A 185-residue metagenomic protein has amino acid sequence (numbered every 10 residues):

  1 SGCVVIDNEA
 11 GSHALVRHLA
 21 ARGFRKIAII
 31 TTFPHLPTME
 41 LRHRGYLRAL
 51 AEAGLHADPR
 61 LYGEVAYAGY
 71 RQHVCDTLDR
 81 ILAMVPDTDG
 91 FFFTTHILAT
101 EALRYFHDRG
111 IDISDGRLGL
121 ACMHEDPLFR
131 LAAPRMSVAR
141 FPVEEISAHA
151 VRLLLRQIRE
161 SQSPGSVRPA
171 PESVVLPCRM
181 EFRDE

Functional and structural regions predicted by a protein language model:
C3-A14, I30-T77, F92-E101, C122-D126 (+2 more regions): Hinge/beta->alpha junction and helix N-cap segments in small-molecule ligand-binding domains
F24-K26, D89: Short acidic/polar active-site loop segments enriched in Thr and Asp
K26-I27, A57-L61, D112-G119: Short acidic capping loops at alpha-helix termini that bridge into adjacent secondary structure
D79-E185: Flexible loop/turn connectors
